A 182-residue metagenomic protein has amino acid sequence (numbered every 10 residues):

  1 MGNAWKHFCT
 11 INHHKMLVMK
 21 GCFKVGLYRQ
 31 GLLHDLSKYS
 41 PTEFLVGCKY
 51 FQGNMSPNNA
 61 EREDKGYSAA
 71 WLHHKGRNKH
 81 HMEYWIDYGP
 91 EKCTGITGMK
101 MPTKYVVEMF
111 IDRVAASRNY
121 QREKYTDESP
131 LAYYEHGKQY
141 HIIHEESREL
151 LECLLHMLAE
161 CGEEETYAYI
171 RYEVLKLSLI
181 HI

Functional and structural regions predicted by a protein language model:
G2-G26: Alpha-helical phosphate/pyrophosphate-handling elements in metalloenzyme active cores
H13, K20, L72-H73, L131-H136 (+2 more regions): Charged/polar, solvent-exposed surface patches and flexible loops
F23-E145: Divalent metal-dependent catalytic cores for phosphoryl transfer on phosphate-bearing substrates
K138-S178: Glycine-rich, aromatic-bearing surface loops/beta-hairpins
I180-I182: Conserved small/polar residues in nucleotide/adenosyl-binding loops
